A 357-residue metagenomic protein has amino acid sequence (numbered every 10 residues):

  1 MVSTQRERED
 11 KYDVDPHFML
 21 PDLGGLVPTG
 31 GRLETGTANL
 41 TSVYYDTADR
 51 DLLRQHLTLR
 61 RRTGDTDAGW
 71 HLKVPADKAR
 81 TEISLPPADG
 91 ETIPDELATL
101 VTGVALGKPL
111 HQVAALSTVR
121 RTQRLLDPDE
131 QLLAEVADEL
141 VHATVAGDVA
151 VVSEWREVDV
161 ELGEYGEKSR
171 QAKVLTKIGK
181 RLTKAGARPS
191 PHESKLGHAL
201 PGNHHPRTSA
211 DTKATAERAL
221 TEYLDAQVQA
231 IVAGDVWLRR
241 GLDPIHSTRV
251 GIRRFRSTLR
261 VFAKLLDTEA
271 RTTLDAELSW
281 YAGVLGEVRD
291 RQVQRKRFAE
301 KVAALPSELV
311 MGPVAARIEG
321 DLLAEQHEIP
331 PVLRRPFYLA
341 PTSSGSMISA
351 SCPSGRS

Functional and structural regions predicted by a protein language model:
M1-S357: Cationic, histidine-enriched alpha-helical/coil surfaces that engage anionic ligands
